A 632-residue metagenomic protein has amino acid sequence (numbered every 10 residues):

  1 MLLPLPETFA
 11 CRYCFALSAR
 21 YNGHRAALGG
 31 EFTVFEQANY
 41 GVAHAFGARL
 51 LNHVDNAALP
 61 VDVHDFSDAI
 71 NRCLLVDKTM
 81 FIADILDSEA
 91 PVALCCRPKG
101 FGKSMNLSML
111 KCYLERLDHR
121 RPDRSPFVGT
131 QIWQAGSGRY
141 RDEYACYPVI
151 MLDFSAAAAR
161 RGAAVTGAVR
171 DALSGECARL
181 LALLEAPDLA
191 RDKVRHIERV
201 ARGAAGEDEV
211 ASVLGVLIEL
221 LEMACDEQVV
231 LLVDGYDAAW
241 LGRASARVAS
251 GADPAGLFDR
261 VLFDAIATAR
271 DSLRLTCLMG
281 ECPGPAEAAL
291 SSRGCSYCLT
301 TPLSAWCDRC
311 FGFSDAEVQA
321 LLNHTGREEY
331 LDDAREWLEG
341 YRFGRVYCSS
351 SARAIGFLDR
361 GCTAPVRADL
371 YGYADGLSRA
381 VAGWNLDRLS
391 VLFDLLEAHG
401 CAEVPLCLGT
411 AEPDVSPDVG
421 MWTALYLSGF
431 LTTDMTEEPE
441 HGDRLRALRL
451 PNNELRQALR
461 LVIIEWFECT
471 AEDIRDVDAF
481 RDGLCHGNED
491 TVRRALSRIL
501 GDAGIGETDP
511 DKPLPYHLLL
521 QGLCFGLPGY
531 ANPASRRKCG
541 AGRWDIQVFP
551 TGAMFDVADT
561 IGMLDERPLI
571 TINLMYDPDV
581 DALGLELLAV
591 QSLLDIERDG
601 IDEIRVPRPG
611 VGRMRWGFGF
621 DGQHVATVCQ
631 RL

Functional and structural regions predicted by a protein language model:
F46-Q134: Walker A/P-loop-proximal flanking segment of P-loop NTPase domains
V61-V63, A157-A211, A239-L241, R247-V248: Conserved P-loop NTPase mechanochemical-coupling segment
D118-A182: P-loop NTPase motor core
V216-E222, A252-R274: Substrate-engagement module of ASCE P-loop NTPases
D226-A249: Conserved P-loop NTPase "ATPase switch" module shared by AAA+ and STAND
L232, R274-E281: Structural recognition of the conserved hydrophobic beta-strand(s) that form the central parallel beta-sheet of P-loop
A286-L358, L392: Amphipathic alpha-helical segments of the small helical/lid subdomains adjacent to P-loop NTPase cores
C295-T300, S349-G600, G619, V625-L632: Extended alpha-helical interface modules used as scaffolds for assembling large macromolecular complexes
